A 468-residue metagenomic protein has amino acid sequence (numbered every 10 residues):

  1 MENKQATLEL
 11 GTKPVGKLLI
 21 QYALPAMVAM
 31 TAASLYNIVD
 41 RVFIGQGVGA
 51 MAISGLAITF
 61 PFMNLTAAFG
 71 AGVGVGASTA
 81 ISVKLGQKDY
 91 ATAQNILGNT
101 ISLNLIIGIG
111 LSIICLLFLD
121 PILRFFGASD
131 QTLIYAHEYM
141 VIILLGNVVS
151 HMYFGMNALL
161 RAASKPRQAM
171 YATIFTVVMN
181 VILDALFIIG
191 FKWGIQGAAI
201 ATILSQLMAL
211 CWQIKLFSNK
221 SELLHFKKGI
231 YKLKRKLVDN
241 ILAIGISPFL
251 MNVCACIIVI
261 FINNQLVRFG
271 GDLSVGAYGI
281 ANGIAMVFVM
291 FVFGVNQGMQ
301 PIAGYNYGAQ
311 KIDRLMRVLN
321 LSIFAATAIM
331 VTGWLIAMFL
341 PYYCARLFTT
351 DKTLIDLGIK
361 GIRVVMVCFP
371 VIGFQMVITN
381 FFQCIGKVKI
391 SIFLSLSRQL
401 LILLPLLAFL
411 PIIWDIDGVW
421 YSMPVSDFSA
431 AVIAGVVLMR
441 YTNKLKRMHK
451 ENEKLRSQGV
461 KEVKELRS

Functional and structural regions predicted by a protein language model:
M1-A23, I81-V148, G190-G245, A303-C368 (+1 more regions): Short alpha-helical transmembrane segments in multi-pass integral membrane proteins
L10-G47, P61-G76, A80, L105-S112 (+5 more regions): N-terminal transmembrane alpha-helices
Q21-D40, I142, T176, S205-A209 (+4 more regions): Transmembrane helical elements of multi-pass membrane transporters/channels
L24, D40, A77-S78, F118-L119 (+12 more regions): Hydrophobic/aromatic residues in alpha-helical transmembrane segments
L35-S54, L123-D130, L186-W193, C256-G283 (+4 more regions): Helix-terminus/linker motif at the lipid-water interface of multi-pass membrane proteins
I53-I113, S150-A169, A277-P341, I372-S391: Small-residue-rich hydrophobic transmembrane alpha-helices
L65-A68, N180-A185, L210-I214, M286-M290 (+3 more regions): Hydrophobic transmembrane alpha-helices of multi-pass small-molecule transporters
G74, I143-R161, A172-V177, A198-C211 (+4 more regions): Short runs within selected transmembrane alpha-helices of multi-pass transporters and secretion channels
